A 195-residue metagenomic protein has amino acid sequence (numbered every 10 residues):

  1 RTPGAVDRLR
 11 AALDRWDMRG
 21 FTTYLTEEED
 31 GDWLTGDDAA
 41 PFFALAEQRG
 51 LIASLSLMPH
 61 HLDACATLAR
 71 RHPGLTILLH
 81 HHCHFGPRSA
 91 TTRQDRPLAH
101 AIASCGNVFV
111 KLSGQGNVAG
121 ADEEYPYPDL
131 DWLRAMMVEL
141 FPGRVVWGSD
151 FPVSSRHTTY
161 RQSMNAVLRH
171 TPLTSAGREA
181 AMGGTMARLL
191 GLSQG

Functional and structural regions predicted by a protein language model:
R1-P3, E27-W33: Active-site mouth loops of central-metabolism enzymes
T2-L13, Q94-D95: Short, acidic/polar
A5-V6, H61-A66, M164: Short, well-ordered alpha-helical microsegments
W16-E28: Active-site groove signature of glycoside hydrolases
R19, W33-V146: Catalytic pocket-lining loop regions of alpha/beta-barrel enzymes, especially the amidohydrolase/enolase/GH5 lineages
F21, A46, V110, D150 (+2 more regions): Conserved, mostly hydrophobic/aromatic
T26, H82, Q115, D150 (+1 more regions): Flexible loop residues that form catalytic and substrate-binding hotspots at small-molecule/glycan-binding clefts
M136-V146, S155-G195: Mid-to-C-terminal alpha-helical segments outside catalytic/metal-binding sites
